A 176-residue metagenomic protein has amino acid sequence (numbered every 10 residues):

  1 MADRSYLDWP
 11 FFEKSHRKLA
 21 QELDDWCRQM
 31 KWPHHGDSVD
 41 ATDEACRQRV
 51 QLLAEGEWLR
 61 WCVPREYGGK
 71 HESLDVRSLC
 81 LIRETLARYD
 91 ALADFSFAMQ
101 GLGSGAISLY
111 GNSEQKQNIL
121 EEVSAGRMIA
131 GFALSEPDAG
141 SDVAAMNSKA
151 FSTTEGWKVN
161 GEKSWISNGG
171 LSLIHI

Functional and structural regions predicted by a protein language model:
M1-F97, Q117-N118, E122-A125: Amphipathic, small/basic residue-rich leader segments at the start of a protein or domain
D3-R4, A54, L102-G103, F151-S152: Short hydrophobic "helix-edge" motifs at membrane interfaces and signal-peptide entry regions
H16, Q100, H175: Histidine-centered active-site/metal-ligand motif
K70-E72, E114-I174: Glycine-rich, Trp-frequent "lid" loop and neighboring beta-strands that shape and gate the flavin cofactor pocket
I82, S104-I107, A133, L173: Adenylate-forming
A91-E114, G140-V143: N-terminal glycine-rich flavin-associated loop
